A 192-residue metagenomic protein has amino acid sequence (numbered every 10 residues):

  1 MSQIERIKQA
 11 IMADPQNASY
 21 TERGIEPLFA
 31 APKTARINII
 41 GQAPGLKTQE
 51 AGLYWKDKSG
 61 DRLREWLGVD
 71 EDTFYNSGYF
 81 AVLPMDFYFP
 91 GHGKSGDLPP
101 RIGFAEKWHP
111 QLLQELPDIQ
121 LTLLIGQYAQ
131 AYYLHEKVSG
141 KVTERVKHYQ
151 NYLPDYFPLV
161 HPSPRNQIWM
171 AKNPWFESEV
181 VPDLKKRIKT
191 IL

Functional and structural regions predicted by a protein language model:
M1-S59, L184-L192: Active-site and ligand/interface coordination hotspots across diverse enzymes and nucleic-acid-associated assemblies
S2-Q9, Q16-Y20, D86-L192: Glycine/proline-rich loop-helix segments at beta-alpha junctions forming the active-site rim of enzyme cores
G24-K33, R62-F74, L113-Q114, H148-Q150: Short amphipathic alpha-helices and their capping/turn segments at secondary-structure boundaries
T34, S77-Y79, I119, L153: A structure-centric signal for secondary-structure junctions around beta-strands
I39, F80-V82, Y156-P158: Conserved beta-strand scaffold positions in the cores of enzyme catalytic domains, especially in NTP/NDP-utilizing
L53-P100: Short, surface-exposed acidic-centric catalytic microdomains
